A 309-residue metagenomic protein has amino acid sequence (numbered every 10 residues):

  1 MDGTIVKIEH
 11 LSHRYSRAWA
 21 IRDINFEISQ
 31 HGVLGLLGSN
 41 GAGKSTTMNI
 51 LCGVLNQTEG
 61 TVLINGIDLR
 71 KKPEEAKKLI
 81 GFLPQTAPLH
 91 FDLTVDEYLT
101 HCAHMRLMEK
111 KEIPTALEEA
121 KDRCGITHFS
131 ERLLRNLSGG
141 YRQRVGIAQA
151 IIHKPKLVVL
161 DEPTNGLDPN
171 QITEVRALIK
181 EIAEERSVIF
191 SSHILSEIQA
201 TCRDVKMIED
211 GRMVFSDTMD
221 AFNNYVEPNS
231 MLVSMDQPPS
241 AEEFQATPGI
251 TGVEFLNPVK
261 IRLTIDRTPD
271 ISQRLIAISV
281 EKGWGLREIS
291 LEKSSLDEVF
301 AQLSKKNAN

Functional and structural regions predicted by a protein language model:
M1-T4, N307-N309: Short, Lys/Arg-enriched, disordered terminal segments
G3-V6, H13-E209, F215: ABC transporter nucleotide-binding domains
L69, D236-Q237, T268, E292: Short beta->alpha junction loops/turns
E109, T127, I250-T251, G285: Short coil/loop linkers at secondary-structure junctions
E174-T264: ABC transporter nucleotide-binding domain
R267-N309: C-terminal coupling/interaction segments
